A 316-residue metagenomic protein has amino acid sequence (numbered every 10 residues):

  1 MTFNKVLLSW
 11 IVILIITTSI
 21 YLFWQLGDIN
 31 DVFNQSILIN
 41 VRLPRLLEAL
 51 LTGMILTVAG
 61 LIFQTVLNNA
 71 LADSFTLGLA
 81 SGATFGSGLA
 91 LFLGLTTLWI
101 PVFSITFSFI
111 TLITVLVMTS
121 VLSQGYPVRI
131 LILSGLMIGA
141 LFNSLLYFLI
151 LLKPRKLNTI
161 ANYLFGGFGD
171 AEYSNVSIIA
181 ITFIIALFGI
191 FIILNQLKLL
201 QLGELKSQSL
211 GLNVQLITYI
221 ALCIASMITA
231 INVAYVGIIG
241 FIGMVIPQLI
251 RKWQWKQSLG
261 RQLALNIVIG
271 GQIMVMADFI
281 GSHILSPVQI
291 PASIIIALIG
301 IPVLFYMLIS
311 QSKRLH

Functional and structural regions predicted by a protein language model:
M1-H316: Alpha-helical transmembrane segments in inner-membrane proteins
